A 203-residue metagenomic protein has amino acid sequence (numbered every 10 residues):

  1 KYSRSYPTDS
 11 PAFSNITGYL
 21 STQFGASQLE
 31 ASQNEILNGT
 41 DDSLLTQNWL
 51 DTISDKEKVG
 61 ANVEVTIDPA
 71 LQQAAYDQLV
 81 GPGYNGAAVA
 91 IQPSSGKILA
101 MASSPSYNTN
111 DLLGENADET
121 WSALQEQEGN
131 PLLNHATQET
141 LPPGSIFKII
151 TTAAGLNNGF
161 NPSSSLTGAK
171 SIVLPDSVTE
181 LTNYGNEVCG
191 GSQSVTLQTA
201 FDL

Functional and structural regions predicted by a protein language model:
K1, S94-S95: Residue-level recognition of short loop/turn positions
K1-A87, M101-T140: Extracytoplasmic/periplasmic proteins that interact with beta-lactams or build/remodel peptidoglycan
I16, A75, G96, T140-S163 (+1 more regions): Active-site SXXK
A70, I146, S194-T196: Short, structural beta-strand-to-alpha-helix junction motif
A88-P93: Short hydrophobic alpha-helical segments used for membrane anchoring or interfacial signaling
K97-I98, N108, V173-D176: Flexible loop/turn segments at secondary-structure boundaries
L132, N161-L203: Conserved catalytic neighborhood of penicillin-recognizing serine enzymes
